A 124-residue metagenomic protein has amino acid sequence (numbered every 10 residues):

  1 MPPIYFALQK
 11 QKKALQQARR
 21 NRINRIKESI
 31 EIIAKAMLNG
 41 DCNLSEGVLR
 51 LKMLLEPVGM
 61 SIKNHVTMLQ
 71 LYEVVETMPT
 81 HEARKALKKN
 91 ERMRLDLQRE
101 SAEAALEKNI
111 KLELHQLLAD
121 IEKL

Functional and structural regions predicted by a protein language model:
M1-A18: N-terminal signal-anchor transmembrane alpha helix of single-pass membrane proteins, serving as the membrane-anchoring
Q17-K27: Membrane-interface amphipathic/juxtamembrane segments adjacent to transmembrane helices
R25-L124: Charged, acidic
